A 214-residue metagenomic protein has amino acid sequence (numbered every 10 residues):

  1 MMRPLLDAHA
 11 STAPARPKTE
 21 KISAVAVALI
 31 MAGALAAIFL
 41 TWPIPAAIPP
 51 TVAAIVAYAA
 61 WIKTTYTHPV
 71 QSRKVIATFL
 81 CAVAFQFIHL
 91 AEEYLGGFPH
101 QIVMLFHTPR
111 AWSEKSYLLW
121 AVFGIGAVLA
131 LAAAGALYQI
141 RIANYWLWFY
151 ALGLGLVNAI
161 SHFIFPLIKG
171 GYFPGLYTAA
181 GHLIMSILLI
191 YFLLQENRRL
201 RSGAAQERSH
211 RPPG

Functional and structural regions predicted by a protein language model:
S11-A28: N-terminal membrane topogenic signal
A24-A32, G124-I125, Y145-I164, G181-M185: Hydrophobic alpha-helical membrane segments
A32-W42, G135-Y138, S161-K169: Juxtamembrane "helix-exit" motif on the non-cytosolic side of transmembrane helices
T51-K63, G126-L131, G181-Q195: Hydrophobic cores of alpha-helical transmembrane segments in multi-pass inner/ER membrane proteins, independent
T64-I76, L137-N144, R199-G203: Membrane-interface helix-boundary motifs at transmembrane edges
C81-I102: Transmembrane alpha-helix/helix-exit interface in multi-pass inner-membrane proteins
F106-V128, G175-A179: A loop-to-helix transmembrane entry motif
L167-H182: Non-cytosolic membrane-interface motifs at loop->transmembrane helix junctions
